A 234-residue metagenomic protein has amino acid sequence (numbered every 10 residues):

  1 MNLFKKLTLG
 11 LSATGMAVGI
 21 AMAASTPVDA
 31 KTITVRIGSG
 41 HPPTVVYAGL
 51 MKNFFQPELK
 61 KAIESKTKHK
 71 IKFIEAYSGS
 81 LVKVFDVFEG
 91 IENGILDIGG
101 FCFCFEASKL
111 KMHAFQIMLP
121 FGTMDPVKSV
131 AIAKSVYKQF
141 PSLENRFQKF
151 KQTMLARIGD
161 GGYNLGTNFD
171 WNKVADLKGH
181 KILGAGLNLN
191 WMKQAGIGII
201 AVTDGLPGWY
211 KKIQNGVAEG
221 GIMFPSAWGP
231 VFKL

Functional and structural regions predicted by a protein language model:
M1-T34: Short, low-complexity disordered leader/linker segments with a strong preference for bacterial N-terminal type II
R36-F55, S78-V82: Extracytoplasmic "Venus flytrap"
R36-G38, I74, G99, L183: Short, well-ordered beta-strand segments
N53-K61, E92, D97, C102-K212 (+1 more regions): Contiguous mixed-secondary-structure segments that line small-molecule binding/active-site clefts of soluble domains
Q56-F73: Signal peptide-proximal N-terminal region of secreted/periplasmic/extracellular or secretory-lumen proteins
H69-I74, V87-C104, G198, Q214-M223: Alpha-to-beta junction loops
E75-V87, M118, G122: Acidic helix-start/capping segments at beta-turn-to-alpha-helix junctions
G220-L234: A beta-strand-loop signature enriched in Asp, Gly, Thr, and Trp that corresponds to the sialidase/neuraminidase Asp-box
